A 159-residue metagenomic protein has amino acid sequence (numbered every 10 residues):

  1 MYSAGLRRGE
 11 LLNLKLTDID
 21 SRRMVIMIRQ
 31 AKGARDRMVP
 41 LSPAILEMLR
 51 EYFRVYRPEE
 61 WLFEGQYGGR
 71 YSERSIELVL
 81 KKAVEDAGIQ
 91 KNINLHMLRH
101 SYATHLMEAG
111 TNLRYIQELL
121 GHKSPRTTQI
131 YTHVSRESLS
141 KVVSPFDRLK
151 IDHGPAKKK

Functional and structural regions predicted by a protein language model:
S3, K82-E85, R99-K123, I130: C-terminal catalytic core of tyrosine-transesterase DNA break-rejoin enzymes
A4-E51: Conserved tyrosine-mediated DNA breakage-rejoining catalytic core shared by Y-recombinases
R7, K15-T17, Q90, N112 (+1 more regions): Short coil/turn motifs that cap or connect alpha-helices
L16, S42, L46, I76 (+2 more regions): ATP/adenylate-binding site constellation spanning eukaryotic-like Ser/Thr protein kinases, ABC-transporter
Q30, R126-R148: Catalytic-site neighborhood detector that most strongly recognizes the C-terminal catalytic loop/helix of tyrosine
A31-R50, W61-K81: C-terminal catalytic core of Y-nucleophile DNA break-rejoin enzymes
N92-H96: Catalytic tyrosine of NAD(P)H-dependent dehydrogenase/reductases that use a Tyr as the general acid/base
D147-K159: C-terminal secondary-structure termini that scaffold catalytic or DNA-interacting sites
